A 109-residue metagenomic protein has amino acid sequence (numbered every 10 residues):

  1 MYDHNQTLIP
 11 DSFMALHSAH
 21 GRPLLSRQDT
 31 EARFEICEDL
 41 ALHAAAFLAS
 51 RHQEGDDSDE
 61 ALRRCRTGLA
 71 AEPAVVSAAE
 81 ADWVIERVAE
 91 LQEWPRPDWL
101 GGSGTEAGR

Functional and structural regions predicted by a protein language model:
M1-G55, E60-R109: Charged, amphipathic alpha-helical regulatory modules used for macromolecular assembly or allosteric control
